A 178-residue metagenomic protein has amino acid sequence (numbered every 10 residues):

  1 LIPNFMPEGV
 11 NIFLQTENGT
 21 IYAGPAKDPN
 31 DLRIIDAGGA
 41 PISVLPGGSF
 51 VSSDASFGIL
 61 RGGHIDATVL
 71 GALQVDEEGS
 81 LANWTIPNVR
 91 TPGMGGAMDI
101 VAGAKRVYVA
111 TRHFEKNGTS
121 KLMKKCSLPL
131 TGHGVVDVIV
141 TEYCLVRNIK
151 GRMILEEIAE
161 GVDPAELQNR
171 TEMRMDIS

Functional and structural regions predicted by a protein language model:
L1-A23: N-terminal low-complexity or amphipathic/hydrophobic leaders
G24-S178: Conserved phosphate- and dinucleotide-binding cores of soluble alpha/beta proteins, encompassing both enzyme active
